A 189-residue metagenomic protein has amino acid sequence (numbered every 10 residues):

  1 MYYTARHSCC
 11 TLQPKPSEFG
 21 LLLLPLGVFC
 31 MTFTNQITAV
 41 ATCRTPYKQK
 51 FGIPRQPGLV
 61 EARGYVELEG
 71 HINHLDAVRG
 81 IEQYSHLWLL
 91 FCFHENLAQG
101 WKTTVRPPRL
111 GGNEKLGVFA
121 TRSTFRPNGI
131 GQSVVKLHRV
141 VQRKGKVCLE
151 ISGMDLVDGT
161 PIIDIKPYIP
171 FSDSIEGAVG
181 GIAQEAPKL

Functional and structural regions predicted by a protein language model:
Y2-Y3, H7, Q13: Low-complexity, intrinsically disordered or signal/transmembrane-proximal segments
C9-C10, C30: Cysteine-centered motifs
T11, S17-E18: Alpha-helical and His/Cys-centered functional microenvironments
E18-C30: Short, Lys/Arg-enriched N-terminal segments with co-localized hydrophobic residues within the first ~10-30 amino acids
G27-V134, H138-L189: Glycine-rich, low-complexity intrinsically disordered segments
